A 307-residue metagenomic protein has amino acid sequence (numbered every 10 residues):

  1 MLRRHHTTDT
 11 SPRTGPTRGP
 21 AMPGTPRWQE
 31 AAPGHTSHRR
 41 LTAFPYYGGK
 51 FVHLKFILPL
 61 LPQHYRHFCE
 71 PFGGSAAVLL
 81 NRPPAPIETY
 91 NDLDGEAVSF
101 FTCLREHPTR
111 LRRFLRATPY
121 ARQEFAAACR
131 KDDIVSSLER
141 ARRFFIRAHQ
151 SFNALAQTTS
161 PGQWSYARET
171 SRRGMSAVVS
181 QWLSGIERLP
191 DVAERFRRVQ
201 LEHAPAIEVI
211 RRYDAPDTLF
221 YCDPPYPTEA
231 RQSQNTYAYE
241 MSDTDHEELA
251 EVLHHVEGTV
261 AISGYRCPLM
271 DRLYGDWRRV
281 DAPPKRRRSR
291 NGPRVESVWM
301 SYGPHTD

Functional and structural regions predicted by a protein language model:
L2-H53, R105-N235, E251: SAM-dependent nucleic-acid methyltransferase catalytic core
L2-T89, L93, A204-L219, Y226-D307: Class I S-adenosyl-L-methionine
R66-R130: SAM cofactor-binding core of SAM-dependent methyltransferases, primarily the Rossmann-like beta-alpha-beta module
T102, P190-A193, D271-Y274: Class I S-adenosyl-L-methionine
